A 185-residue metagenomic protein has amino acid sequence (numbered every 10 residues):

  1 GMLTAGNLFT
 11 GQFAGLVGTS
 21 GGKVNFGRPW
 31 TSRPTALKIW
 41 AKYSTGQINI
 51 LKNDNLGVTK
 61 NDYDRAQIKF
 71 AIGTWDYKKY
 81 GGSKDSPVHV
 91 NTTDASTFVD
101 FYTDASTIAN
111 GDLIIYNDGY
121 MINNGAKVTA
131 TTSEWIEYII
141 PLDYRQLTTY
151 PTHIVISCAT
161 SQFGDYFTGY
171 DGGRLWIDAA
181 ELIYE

Functional and structural regions predicted by a protein language model:
G1, S20-R28, W135-T148, G164-T168: Signal that preferentially marks extracellular ectodomain short beta-strand elements of beta-sandwich modules
G1-R33: Surface-exposed, low-complexity/disordered Ser/Thr/Gly/Pro/Asn-rich loops and linkers
G27-S32, L37-G46, N53-T59, G73-W75: Solvent-exposed strand-to-loop "edge" motifs in beta-rich extracellular domains
T35-A41, D64-T74, Y150-D165: Internal, hydrophobic beta-strand segments that form the core of beta-sheet-rich folds
N55-P87, L182: Extended low-complexity, serine/threonine- and proline-enriched intrinsically disordered segments
Y77-Y150, Y170: Extracellular carbohydrate recognition and processing domains and analogous Trp-centered ligand-binding platforms
T132-E134, T148-Y150, Q162-Y184: Extracellular carbohydrate recognition
